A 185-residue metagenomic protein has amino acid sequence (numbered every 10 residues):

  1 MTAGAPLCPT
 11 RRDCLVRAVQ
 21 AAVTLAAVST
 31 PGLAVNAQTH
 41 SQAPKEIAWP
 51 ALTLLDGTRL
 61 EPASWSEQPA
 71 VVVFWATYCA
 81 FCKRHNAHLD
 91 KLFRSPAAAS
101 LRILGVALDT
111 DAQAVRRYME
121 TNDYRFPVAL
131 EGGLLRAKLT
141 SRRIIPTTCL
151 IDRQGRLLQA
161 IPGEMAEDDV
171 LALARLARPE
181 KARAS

Functional and structural regions predicted by a protein language model:
M1-D13, A18-A27, S185: N-terminal secretory signal peptides
V28-L33: C-terminal segment of classical bacterial N-terminal signal peptides
V35-P62: N-terminal "domain-start" segment that seeds a small globular fold
I47-A48, A70, I145-T147: Short loop/turn microsegments at loop-to-beta-strand junctions
P50, F74-W75, Y118, F126: Conserved hydrophobic/aromatic "anchor" residues that stabilize well-ordered secondary structure elements
S64-A80: Short active-site neighborhood of thiol/selenol oxidoreductases, capturing the structured segment around
K83-N122, G132-A137: Structural microenvironment flanking redox-active thiols in thiol-disulfide oxidoreductases
E120-Y124, G132-L173: Thiol/disulfide oxidoreductase modules built on the thioredoxin-like
